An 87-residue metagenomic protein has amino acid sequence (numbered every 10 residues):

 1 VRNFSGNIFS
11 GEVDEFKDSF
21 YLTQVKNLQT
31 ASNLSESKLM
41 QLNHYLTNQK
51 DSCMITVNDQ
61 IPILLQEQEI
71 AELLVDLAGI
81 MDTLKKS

Functional and structural regions predicted by a protein language model:
V1-S87: Positively charged, low-complexity terminal tracts and the immediately adjacent first secondary-structure elements
